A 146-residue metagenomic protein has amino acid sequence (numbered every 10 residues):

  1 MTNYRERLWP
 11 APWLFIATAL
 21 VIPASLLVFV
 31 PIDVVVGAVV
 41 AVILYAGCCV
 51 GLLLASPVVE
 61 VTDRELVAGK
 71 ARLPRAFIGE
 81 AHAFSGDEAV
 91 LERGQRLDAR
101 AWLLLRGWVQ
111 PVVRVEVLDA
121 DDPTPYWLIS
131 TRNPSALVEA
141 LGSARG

Functional and structural regions predicted by a protein language model:
M1-P31: N-terminal membrane-targeting/pre-transmembrane regions
A17-V21, V40-G47: Lipid-exposed faces of alpha-helical membrane segments in multi-pass integral membrane proteins
V21, Y45, E60, R114-L118 (+1 more regions): Hydrophobic, well-ordered secondary-structure segments that either form specific early membrane-associated helices used
I32-A41: Short, aromatic-rich membrane-interface segments at the entry and exit of alpha-helical transmembrane domains
V42-H82: Conserved beta-hairpin
T62, L118, S130-R132: A structural detector for beta-sheet-dominated domains
G69-L128: Non-transmembrane, membrane-adjacent beta-strand/coil modules in membrane-associated proteins and peripheral
S130-G146: Cytosol-/stroma-facing membrane-proximal "stalk/adaptor" domains immediately downstream of transmembrane anchors
